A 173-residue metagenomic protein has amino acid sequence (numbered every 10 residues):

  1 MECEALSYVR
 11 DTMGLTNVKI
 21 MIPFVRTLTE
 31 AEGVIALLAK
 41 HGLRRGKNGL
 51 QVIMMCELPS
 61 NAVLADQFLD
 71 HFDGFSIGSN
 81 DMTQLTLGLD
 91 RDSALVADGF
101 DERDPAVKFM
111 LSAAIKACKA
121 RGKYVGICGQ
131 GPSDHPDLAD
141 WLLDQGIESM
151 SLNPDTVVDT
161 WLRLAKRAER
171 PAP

Functional and structural regions predicted by a protein language model:
M1-P173: Conserved alpha/beta-domain cores
